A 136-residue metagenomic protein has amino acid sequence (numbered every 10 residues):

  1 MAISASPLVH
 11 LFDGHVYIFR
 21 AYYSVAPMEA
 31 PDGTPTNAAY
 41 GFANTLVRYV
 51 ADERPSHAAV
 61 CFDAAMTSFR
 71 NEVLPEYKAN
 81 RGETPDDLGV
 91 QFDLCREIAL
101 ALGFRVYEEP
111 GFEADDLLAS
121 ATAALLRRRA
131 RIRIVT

Functional and structural regions predicted by a protein language model:
A2-V135: Noncatalytic, basic helical substrate-engagement surface that gates or grips nucleic-acid strands
